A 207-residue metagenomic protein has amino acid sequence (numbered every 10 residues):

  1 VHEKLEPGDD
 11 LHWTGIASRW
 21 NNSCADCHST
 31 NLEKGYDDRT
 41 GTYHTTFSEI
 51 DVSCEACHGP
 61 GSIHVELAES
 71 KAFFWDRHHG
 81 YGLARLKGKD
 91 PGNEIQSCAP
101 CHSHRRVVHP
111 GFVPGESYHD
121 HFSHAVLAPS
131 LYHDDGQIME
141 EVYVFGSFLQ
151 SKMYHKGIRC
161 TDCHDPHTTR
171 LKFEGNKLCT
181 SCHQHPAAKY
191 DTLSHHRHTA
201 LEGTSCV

Functional and structural regions predicted by a protein language model:
V1-G8, E33-D162, P166-V207: Primarily the internal scaffold of c-type cytochrome electron-transfer domains, especially repeated/multiheme c-type
H2, R19-N31: Parallel beta-helix/beta-solenoid
G8, S18-R19: Compact, glycine/acidic-enriched structural inserts
T14-A17, T40: Flexible coil/turn and secondary-structure edge motifs
